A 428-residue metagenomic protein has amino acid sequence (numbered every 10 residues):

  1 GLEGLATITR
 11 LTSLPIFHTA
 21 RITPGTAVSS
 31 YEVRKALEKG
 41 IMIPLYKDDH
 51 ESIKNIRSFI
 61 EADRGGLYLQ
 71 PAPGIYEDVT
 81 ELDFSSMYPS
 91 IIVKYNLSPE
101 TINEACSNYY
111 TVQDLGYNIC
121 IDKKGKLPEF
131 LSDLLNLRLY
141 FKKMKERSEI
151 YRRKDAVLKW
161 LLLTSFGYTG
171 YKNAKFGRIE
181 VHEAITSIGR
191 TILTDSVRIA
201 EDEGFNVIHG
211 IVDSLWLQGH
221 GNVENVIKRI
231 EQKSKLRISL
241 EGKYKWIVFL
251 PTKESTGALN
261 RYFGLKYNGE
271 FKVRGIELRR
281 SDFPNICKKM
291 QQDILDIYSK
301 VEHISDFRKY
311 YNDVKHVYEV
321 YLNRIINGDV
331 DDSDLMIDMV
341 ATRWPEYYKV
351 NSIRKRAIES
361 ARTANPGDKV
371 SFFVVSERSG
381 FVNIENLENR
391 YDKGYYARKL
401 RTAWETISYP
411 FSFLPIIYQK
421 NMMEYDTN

Functional and structural regions predicted by a protein language model:
G1-V93, E149-T191, D195-I199, Q218 (+1 more regions): Common nucleic-acid-contacting/processivity interface regions adjacent to the catalytic cores of nucleic-acid enzymes
L2, T9, G210, S239-W246: Acidic carboxylate-rich catalytic motifs and surrounding loops in phosphoryl-/glycosyl-chemistry enzymes
L14, Y68-Y76, G116-K126, Y140-I150 (+6 more regions): Glycine- and acidic
L82-G116: Extended active-site and interfacial segments that coordinate phosphate-rich ligands in large catalytic machineries
A105-V157, L163: Conserved catalytic alpha/beta cores of large enzymes that bind or transform nucleotide phosphates and polynucleotides
R138, L162, G204-Q218: Catalytic palm active-site di-aspartate
I192-E203, N225-K233: Generic non-transmembrane alpha-helical segments
E224-K228, K233-N428: C-terminal, non-catalytic extensions of nucleic-acid polymerases
